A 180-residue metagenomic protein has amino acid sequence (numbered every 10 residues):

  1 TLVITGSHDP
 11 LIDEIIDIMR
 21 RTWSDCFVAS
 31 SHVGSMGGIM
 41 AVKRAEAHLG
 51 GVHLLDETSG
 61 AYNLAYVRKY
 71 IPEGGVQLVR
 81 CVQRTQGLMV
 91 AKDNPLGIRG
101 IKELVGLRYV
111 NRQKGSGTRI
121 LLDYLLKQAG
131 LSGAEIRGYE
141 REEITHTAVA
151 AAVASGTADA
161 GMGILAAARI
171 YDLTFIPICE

Functional and structural regions predicted by a protein language model:
L2-D9, V28-S31, R108: Short, well-ordered beta-strand elements
I12-D93: N-terminal segment of the mature folded domain
E14-S24, E46, T118-Y139: Ligand-binding cleft/hinge of the Venus flytrap
F27-G34, G133-H146: Short beta-strand-to-loop elements that line the ligand-binding cleft of bilobed periplasmic-binding protein-like
M36-G50, L54-L55, E142-T157, A166: Short helices/loops that flank or line small-molecule/ion binding pockets
H53-K69, A150-C179: A ligand-binding cleft/hinge motif common to bilobed small-molecule-binding domains
V90-Y109: Flexible hinge/capping segments at coil-to-helix
V105-Y124: Ligand-binding clefts/hinges and TM-proximal coupling segments of bilobed small-molecule sensing domains
